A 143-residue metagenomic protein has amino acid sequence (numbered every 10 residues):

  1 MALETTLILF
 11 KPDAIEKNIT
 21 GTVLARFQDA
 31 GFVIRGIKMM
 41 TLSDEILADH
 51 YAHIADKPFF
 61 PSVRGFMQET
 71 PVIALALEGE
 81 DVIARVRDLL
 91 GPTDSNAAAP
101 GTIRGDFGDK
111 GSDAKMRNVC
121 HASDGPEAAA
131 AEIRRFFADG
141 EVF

Functional and structural regions predicted by a protein language model:
M1-F143: Non-catalytic terminal and connector segments of soluble metabolic enzymes
